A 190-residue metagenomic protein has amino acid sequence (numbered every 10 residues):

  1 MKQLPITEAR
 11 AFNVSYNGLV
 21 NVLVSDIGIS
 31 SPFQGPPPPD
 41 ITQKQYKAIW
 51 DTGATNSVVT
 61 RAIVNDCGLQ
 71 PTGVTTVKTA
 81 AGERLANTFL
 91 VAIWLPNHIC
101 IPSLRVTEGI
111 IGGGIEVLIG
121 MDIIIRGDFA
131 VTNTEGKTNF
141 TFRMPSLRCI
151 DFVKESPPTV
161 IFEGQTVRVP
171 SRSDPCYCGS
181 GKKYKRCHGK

Functional and structural regions predicted by a protein language model:
M1-Y177, Y184-K190: Pepsin/retropepsin-fold aspartyl endopeptidases
